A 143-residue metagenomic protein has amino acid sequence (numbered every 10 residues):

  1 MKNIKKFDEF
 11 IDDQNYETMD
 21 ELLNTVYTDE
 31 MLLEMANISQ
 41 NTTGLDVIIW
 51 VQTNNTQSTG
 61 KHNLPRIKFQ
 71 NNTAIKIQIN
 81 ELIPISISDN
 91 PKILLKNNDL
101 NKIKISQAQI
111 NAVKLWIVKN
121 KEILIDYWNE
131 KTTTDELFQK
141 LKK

Functional and structural regions predicted by a protein language model:
M1, L82-P84, F138: Generic secondary-structure boundary/loop-capping signal
M1-D12: Short acidic, low-complexity intrinsically disordered linear motifs used for protein-protein interactions
K2, E17, Y27, I105-A108: Short coil/turn linker and secondary-structure boundary residues
I11-Q14, L141-K143: UBC/E2-like fold recognition across ubiquitin and ubiquitin-like conjugation systems, capturing catalytically active
D12-I67: Short, charged/polar N-terminal "headpieces" of proteins
L45-N111: A short, structured beta-strand/loop element
K102-K143: Short, compact, well-ordered microdomains
